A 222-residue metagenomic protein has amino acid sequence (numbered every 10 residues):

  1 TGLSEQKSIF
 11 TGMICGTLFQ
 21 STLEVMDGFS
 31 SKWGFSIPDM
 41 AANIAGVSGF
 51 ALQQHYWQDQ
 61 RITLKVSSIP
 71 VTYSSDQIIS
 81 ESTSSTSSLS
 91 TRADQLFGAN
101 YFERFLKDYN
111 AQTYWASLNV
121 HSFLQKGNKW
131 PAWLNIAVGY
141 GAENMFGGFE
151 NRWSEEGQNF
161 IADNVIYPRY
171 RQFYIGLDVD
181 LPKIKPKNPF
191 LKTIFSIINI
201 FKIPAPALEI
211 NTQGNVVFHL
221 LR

Functional and structural regions predicted by a protein language model:
T1-R222: Hydrophobic alpha-helical membrane segments
